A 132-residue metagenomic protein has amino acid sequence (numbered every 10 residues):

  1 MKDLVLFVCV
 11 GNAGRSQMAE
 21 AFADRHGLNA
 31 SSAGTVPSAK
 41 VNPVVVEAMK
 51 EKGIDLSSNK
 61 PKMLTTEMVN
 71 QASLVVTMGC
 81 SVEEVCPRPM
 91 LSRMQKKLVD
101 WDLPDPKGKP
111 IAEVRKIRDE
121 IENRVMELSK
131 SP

Functional and structural regions predicted by a protein language model:
M1-C9, H26-G27, G53, S73-L74 (+3 more regions): Solvent-exposed, well-ordered amphipathic alpha-helical segments that flank/support binding or catalytic loops
M1-T66: Conserved active-site segments centered on acidic
A13, C80-E83: Short glycine-rich anion-binding loops that position phosphate/pyrophosphate groups of nucleotides and phosphorylated
S38-V41, V82-C86: Short, charged/polar "capping" segments at the starts of alpha-helices and the immediately preceding loops
S57-E67, E83-S92: Short, basic, helix/turn surface patches
V69-Q71: Alpha-helix C-terminal capping/helix-to-coil transition sites in glycosyltransferase folds
V76-M78: Redox-cofactor binding/interface segments in oxidoreductases and associated redox assembly factors
E84-P132: Phosphate-binding/catalytic loops
